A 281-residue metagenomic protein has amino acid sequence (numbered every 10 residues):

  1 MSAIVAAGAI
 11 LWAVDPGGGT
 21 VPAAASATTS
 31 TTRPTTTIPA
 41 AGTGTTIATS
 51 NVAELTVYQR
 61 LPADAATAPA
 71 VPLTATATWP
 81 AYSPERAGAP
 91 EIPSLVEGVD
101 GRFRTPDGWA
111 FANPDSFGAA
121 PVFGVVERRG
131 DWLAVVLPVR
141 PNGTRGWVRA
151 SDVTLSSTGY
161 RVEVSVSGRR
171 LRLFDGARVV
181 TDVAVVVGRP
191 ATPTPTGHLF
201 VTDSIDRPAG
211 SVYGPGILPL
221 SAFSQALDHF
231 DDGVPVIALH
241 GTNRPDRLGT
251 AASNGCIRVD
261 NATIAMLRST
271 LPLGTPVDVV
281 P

Functional and structural regions predicted by a protein language model:
A3, P34, V139, D152-Y160 (+4 more regions): Exported/periplasmic cell-wall-interacting domains
A6-S30: C-terminal region of N-terminal signal peptides and the immediate post-cleavage residues of exported proteins
A25-A41, T45-T46: Extracellular mucin-like PTS domains
T43, S50-V52, A120, R128-W132 (+8 more regions): Extracytoplasmic
T46, S94-G98, G108-S151: SH3/SH3-like beta-barrel superfamily modules
T67-A75, W79, P84-F117: SH3/SH3-like (including bacterial SH3b) beta-barrel domains that bind proline-rich motifs or cell-wall ligands
R104-V122, G146-Y160, V186-V187, L199-D203 (+1 more regions): N-terminal post-signal-peptidase region of extra-cytosolic proteins
N142, A150-G188: A structural motif detector for short, solvent-exposed N-terminal "entry" segments of globular domains
